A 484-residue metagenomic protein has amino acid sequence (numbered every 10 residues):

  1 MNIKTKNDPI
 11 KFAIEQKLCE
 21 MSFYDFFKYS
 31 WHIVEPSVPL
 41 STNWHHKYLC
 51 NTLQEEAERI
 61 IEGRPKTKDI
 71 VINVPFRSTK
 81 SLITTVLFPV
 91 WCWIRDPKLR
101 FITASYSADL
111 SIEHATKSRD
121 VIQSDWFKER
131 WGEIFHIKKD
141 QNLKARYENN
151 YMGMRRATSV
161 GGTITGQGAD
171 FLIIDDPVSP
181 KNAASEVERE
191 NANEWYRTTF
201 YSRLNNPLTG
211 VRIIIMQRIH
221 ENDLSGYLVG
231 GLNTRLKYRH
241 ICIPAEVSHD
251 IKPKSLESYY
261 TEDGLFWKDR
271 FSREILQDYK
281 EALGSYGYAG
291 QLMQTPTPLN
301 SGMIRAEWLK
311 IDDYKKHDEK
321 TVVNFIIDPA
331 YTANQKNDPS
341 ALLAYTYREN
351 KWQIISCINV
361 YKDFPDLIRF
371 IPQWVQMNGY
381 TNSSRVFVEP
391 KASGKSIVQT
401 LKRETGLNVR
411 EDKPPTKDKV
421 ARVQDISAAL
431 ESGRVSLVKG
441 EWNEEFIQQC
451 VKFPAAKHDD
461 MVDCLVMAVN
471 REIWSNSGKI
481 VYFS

Functional and structural regions predicted by a protein language model:
M1-K68, T400, G433: N-terminal accessory segments
N2, K6-I10, A468-S484: Acidic two-metal-ion nuclease catalytic site recognized across multiple nuclease folds, prominently DnaQ/RNase D-T
T67, I72-R130: Conserved P-loop
A104-I164: Conserved nucleotide-state-sensing and coupling region of NTP-binding domains
K144-T199: Conserved RecA-like ASCE ATPase "motif II neighborhood" in helicase/translocase motors
E194-D250: Replace "adjacent to P-loop NTPase cores in ATP/GTP-dependent enzymes" with "adjacent to NTP-binding cores
G226, G230, C242-P244, I251 (+7 more regions): Mg2+-dependent endonuclease catalytic cores in nucleic-acid-processing enzymes, primarily RNase H-like
P253-P329: ATPase catalytic-site recognition across NTP-hydrolyzing enzymes
